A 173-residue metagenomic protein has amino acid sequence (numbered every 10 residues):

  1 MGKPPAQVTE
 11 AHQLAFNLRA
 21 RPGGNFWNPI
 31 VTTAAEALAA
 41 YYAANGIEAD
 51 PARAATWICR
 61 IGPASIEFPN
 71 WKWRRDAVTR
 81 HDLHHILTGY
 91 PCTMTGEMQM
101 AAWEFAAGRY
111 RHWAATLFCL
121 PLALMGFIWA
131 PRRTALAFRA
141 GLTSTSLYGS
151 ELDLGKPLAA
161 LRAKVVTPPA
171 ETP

Functional and structural regions predicted by a protein language model:
P5-V8, P29: Intrinsically disordered, low-complexity linker/tail regions enriched in polar/charged residues
Q7-V8, H81, L124, E171-T172: A generic alpha-helix propensity feature with a strong bias for hydrophobic helices
P22-R162: Core of folded catalytic or high-affinity ligand/protein-binding domains in predominantly eukaryotic proteins
L158-P173: Acidic, carboxylate-rich catalytic segments that either coordinate divalent cations
